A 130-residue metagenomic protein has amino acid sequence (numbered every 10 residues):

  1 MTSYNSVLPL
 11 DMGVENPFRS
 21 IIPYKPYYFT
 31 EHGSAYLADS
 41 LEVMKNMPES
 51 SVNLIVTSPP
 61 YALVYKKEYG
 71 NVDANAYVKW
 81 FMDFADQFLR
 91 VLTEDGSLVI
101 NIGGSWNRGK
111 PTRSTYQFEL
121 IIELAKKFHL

Functional and structural regions predicted by a protein language model:
M1-L130: Core catalytic lobe of class I
